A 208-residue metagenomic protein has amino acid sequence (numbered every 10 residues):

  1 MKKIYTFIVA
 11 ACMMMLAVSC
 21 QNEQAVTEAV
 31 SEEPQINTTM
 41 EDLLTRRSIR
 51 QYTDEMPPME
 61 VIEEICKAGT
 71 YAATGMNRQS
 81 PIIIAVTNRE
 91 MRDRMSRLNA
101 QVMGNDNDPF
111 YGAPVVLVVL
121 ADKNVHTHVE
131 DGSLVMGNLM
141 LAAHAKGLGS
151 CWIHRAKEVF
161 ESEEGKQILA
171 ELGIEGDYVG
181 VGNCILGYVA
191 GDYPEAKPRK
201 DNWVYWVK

Functional and structural regions predicted by a protein language model:
M1-I8: Bacterial N-terminal signal peptides that target proteins for export
Y5, V18-K208: Acidic, surface-exposed loops and disordered segments
I8-L16: Bacterial N-terminal signal peptides
